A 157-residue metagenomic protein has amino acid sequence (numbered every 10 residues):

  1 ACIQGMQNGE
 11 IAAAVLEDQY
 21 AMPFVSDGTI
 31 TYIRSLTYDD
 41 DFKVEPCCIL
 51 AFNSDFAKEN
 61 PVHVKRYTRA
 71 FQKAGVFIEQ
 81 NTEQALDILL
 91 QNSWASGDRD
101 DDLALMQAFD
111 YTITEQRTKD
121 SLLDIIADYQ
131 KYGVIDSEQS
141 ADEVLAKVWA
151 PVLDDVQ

Functional and structural regions predicted by a protein language model:
A1, G5-A12, G97, I135-A141: A local structural motif
C2-Q91: Pocket-lining segment of extracytoplasmic ligand-binding domains
E17, S35-L36, D100-D101, S140-A141: Short loop/turn and capping residues at structural boundaries
P23-F24, D41-K43, Q107-D110, L145-W149: Short secondary-structure boundary/hinge segments and terminal tails
Y32, T37, S93, G97 (+2 more regions): Alpha-helix boundary/capping detector
P46, F52, Q107, K131 (+1 more regions): Glycine-rich, flexible loop/turn motifs
K58-D136: Secondary-structure end/capping motifs
A127-Q157: Conserved C-terminal helix/tail region of periplasmic/extracytoplasmic solute-binding proteins
